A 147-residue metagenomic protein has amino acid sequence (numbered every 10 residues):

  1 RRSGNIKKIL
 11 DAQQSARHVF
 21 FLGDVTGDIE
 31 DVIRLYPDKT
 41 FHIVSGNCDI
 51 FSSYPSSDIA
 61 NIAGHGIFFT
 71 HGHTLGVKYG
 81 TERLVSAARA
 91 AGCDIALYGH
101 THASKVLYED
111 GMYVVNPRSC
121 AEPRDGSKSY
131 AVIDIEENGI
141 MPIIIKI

Functional and structural regions predicted by a protein language model:
R1-I62: Core catalytic region of metal-dependent phosphoesterases/phosphodiesterases, especially metallo-beta-lactamase-like
R1-N5, T26-E30, C48-S53, L75-G80 (+2 more regions): Active-site environment of divalent metal-dependent phosphoester hydrolases
G4-K7, R89-G92, Y108, V115-I147: Binuclear metal-dependent phosphoesterase catalytic core
H18-D24, H42-N47, F68-H71, D94-H100 (+1 more regions): Active-site neighborhood of phospho(di)ester-bond hydrolases with catalytic His/Asp-centered motifs
D49-A91, A121-R124: Active-site-proximal segments of metal-dependent phosphoesterases and phosphodiesterases across multiple
S57-D58, S104, A131: Residue-level detector of beta-strand structural context in well-folded domains
G64, G111-M112: Residue-level detection of beta-strand-connecting loop/turn positions
Y79-H102, I135, I140: Charged, elongated alpha-helical/coil segments that serve as electrostatic interaction surfaces for nucleic-acid
